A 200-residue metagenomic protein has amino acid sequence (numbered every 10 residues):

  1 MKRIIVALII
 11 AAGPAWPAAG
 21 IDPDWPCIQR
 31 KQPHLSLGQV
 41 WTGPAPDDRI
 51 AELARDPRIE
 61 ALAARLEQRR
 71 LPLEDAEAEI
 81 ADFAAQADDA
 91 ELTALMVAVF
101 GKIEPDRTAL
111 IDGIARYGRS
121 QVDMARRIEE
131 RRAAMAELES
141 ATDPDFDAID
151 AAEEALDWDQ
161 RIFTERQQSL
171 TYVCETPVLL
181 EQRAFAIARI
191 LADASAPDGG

Functional and structural regions predicted by a protein language model:
M1-A7: Sec-dependent signal peptide recognition, specifically the positively charged N-region followed immediately by
L8-A18: Hydrophobic h-region of N-terminal signal peptides that target proteins for export in Gram-negative bacteria
W16-D89: N-terminal Sec/ER secretory leader and immediately downstream segment of secreted/extracellular precursors
L73, I114-Y117, Q121-R131, F163 (+2 more regions): Long amphipathic alpha-helices with heptad-repeat character, especially coiled-coil-forming segments used
F83-D112: Short, charge-rich amphipathic alpha-helices with coiled-coil/heptad character
T93-V97, G101-E104, V122-T164: Extended, amphipathic alpha-helical coiled-coil scaffold segments used for oligomerization/tethering in eukaryotic
D147-G200: Alpha-helical oligomerization segments
